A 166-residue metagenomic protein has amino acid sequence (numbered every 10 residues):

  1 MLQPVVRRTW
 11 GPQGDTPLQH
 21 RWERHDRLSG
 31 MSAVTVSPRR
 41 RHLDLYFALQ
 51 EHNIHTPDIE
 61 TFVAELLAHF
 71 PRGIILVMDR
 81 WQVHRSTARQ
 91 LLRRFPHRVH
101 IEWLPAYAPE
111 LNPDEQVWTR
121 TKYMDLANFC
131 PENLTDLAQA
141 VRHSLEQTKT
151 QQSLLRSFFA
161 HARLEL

Functional and structural regions predicted by a protein language model:
M1-A64, L166: Extended, low-complexity cationic-aromatic segments
D15-W22, P96-P113, F129: RNase H-like polynucleotidyl transferase catalytic core
A48-Q50, D79, L104-A106: Conserved beta-strand termini and adjacent loop/short-helix elements that scaffold enzyme active sites in alpha/beta
R72-R85, Y107, N112: Acidic/histidine-rich, metal-coordinating catalytic segments
V83, W103-A108, T135, L145: Carbohydrate transferase catalytic cores enriched for Leloir-type hexosyltransferases
S86-P96: Short, aromatic/basic amphipathic alpha-helical patches
D114-L166: C-terminal anion-handling pockets and recognition modules
